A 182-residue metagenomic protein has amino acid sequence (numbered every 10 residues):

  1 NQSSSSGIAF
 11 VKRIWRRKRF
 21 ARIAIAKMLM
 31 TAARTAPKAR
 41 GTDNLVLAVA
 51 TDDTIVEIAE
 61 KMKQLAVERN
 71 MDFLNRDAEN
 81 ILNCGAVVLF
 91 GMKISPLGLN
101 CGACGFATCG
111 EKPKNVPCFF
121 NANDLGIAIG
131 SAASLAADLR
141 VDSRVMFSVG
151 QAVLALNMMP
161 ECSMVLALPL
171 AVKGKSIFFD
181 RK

Functional and structural regions predicted by a protein language model:
N1-K182: Acidic, surface-exposed loops and disordered segments
